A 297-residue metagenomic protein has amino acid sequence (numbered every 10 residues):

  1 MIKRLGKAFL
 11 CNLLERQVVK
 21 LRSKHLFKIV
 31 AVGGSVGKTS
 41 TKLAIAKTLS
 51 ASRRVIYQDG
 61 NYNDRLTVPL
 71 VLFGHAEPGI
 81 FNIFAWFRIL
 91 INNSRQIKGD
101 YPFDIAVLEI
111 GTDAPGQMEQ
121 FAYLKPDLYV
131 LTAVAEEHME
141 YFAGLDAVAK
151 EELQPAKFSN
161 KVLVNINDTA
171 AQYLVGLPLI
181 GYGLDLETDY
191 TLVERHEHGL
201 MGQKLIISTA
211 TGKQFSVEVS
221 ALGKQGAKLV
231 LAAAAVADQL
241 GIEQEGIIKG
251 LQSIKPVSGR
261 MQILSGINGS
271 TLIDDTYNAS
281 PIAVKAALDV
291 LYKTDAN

Functional and structural regions predicted by a protein language model:
M1-G33, S40-S52, L66, F73 (+1 more regions): Short, basic phosphate-binding NTP loop
E15-H25, S50-K150, G246: ATP-dependent carboxylate-amine ligase catalytic core
H25-F27, P102, Y123, D127-T271 (+1 more regions): Acidic, Mg2+-coordinating active-site environments of NTP-dependent enzymes
A31, I56-Y57, I105-E109, L163 (+1 more regions): Short catalytic-loop micro-motif centered on adjacent basic/acidic residues
I45, L49, V71-L72, V230-L240 (+2 more regions): Buried hydrophobic packing segments
Q117-Q120, A170, A286-V290: A short acidic, amphipathic alpha-helical/loop segment
E140, V257, T276-N297: Active-site beta-alpha connecting loops in nucleotide-dependent enzymes
